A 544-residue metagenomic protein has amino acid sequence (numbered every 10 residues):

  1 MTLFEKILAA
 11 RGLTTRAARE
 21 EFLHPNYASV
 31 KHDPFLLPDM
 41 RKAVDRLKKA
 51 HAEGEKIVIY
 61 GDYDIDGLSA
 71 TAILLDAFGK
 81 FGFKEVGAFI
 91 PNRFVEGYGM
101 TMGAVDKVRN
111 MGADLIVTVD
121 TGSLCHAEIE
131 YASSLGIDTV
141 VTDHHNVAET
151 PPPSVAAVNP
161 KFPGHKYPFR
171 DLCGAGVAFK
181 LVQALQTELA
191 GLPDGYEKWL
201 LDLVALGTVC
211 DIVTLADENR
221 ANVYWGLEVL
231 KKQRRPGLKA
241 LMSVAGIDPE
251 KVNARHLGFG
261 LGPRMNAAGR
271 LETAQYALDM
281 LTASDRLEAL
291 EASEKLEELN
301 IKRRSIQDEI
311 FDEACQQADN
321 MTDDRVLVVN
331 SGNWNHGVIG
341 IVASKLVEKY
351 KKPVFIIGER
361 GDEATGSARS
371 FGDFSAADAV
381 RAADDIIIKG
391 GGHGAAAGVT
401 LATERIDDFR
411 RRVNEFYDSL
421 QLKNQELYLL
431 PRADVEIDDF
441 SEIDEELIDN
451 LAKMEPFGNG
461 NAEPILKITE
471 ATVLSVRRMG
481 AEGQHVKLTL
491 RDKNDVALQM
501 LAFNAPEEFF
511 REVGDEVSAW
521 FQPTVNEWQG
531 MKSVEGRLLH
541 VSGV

Functional and structural regions predicted by a protein language model:
T2-L115, L135, T187-R411, D418-Q425 (+3 more regions): Hydrophobic helix-and-loop "lid/oligomerization" segment in the mid-to-C-terminal part of catalytic domains
I73, T150-G191, E197-V209: Short alpha-helices
G112, V119-L172: Histidine/acidic-residue-rich, glycine-tolerant segments that coordinate divalent metal ions
V329, K487-D492, L501, G536-L539: Short, acidic/hydrophobic/Gly-rich beta-strand patch recurrent on exposed beta strands that often constitutes part
A364, A397, Q484-L488, K532-V534: Short beta-strand micro-motifs in enzyme catalytic cores
R405-R411, V513-V544: OB-fold single-stranded nucleic acid-binding module
I437-L498: Accessory interdomain/linker segments of ATP-dependent helicases and helicase-like nucleic-acid enzymes that mediate
K493-R511: Beta-strand/loop nucleic-acid-binding surfaces
